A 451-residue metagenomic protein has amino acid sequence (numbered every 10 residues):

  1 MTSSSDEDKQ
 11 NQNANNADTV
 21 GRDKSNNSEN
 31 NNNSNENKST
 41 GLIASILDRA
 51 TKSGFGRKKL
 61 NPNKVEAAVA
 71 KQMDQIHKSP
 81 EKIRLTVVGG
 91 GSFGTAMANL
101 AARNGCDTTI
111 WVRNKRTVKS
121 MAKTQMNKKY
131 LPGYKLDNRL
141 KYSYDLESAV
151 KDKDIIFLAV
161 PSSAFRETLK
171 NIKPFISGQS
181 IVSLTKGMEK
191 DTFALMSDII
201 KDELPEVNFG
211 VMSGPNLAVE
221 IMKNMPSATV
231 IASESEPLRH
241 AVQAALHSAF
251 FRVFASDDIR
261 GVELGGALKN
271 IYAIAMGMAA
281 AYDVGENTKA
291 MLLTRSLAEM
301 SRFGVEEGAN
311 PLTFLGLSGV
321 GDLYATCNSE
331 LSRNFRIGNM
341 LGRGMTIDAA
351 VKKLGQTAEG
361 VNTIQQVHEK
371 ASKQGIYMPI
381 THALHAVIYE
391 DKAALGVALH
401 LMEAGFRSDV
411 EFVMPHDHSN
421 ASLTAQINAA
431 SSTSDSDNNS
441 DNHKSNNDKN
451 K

Functional and structural regions predicted by a protein language model:
D8-K38, T433-K449: Asparagine/serine/threonine-enriched low-complexity, disordered tracts, especially those forming N-linked glycosylation
S39-A68, K269, M276-A280, V305-L315 (+2 more regions): NAD(P)-dependent Rossmann-like dehydrogenase/reductase catalytic/cofactor-binding core
S45-Y134, Y142-Y144: NAD(P)+-binding Rossmann beta1-loop-alpha1 motif at the extreme N-terminus of oxidoreductases
L136, Y142-K151, I155-P226, V242-A244: Rossmann-like NAD(P)(H) cofactor-binding subdomain of soluble oxidoreductases
A164, F175, I199, E203-N208 (+1 more regions): Internal alpha-helical scaffold of NAD(P)-dependent oxidoreductase catalytic cores
S183, N208-S213, V253-D257, G316 (+1 more regions): General beta-strand structural signal in soluble alpha/beta enzymes
